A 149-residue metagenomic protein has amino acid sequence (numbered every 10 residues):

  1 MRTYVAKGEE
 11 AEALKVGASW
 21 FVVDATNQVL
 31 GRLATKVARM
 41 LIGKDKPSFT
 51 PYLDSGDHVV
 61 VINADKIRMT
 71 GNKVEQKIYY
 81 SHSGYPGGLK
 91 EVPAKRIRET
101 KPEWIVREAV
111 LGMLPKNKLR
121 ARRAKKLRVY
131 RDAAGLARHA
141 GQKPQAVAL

Functional and structural regions predicted by a protein language model:
M1-I105, K118, R131, R138-L149: Ribosome large-subunit tunnel/peptidyl-transferase-proximal elements
L114-Y130: C-terminal structural segments of small proteins and small subunits
